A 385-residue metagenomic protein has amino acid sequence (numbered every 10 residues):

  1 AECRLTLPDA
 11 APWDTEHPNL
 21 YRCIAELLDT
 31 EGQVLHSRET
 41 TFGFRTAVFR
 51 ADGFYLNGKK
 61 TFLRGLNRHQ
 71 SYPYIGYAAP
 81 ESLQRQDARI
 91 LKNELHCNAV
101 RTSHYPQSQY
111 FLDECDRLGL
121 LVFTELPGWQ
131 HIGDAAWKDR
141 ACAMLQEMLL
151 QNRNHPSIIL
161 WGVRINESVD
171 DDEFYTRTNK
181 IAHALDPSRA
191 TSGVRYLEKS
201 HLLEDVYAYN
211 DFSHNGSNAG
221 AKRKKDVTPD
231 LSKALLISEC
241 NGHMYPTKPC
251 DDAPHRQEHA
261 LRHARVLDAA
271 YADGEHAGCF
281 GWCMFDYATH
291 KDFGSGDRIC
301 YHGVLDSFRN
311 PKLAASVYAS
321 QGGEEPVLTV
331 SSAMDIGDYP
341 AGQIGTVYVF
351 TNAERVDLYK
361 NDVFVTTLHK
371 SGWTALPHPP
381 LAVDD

Functional and structural regions predicted by a protein language model:
A1-V122, M144, I159-L160, I181-A184 (+2 more regions): Secreted/periplasmic carbohydrate-active enzymes, especially glycoside hydrolases
L5, A11, R45-A47, D52-F54 (+9 more regions): Flexible, active-site-adjacent loop/turn segments at secondary-structure boundaries
A11-T15, N67-L83, E94-S103, E125-R140 (+4 more regions): The substrate-binding groove and active-site-proximal loops of carbohydrate-active enzymes, especially glycoside
G43-V48, L66-Q70, R101-E114, L126-Q130 (+4 more regions): Short, solvent-exposed turn/loop segments enriched in Gly/Ser/Thr/Pro and often Arg
N93, W161, G220-D385: Substrate-binding clefts and catalytic carboxylate motifs of secreted carbohydrate-active enzymes
Y110, I132, D171, H201 (+3 more regions): Glycine/Thr-rich phosphate-binding loops of Rossmann-like dinucleotide-binding domains
R117-G119, D134-Y207, F212-G216, K225-L235 (+5 more regions): Active-site neighborhood of glycoside hydrolase catalytic domains
